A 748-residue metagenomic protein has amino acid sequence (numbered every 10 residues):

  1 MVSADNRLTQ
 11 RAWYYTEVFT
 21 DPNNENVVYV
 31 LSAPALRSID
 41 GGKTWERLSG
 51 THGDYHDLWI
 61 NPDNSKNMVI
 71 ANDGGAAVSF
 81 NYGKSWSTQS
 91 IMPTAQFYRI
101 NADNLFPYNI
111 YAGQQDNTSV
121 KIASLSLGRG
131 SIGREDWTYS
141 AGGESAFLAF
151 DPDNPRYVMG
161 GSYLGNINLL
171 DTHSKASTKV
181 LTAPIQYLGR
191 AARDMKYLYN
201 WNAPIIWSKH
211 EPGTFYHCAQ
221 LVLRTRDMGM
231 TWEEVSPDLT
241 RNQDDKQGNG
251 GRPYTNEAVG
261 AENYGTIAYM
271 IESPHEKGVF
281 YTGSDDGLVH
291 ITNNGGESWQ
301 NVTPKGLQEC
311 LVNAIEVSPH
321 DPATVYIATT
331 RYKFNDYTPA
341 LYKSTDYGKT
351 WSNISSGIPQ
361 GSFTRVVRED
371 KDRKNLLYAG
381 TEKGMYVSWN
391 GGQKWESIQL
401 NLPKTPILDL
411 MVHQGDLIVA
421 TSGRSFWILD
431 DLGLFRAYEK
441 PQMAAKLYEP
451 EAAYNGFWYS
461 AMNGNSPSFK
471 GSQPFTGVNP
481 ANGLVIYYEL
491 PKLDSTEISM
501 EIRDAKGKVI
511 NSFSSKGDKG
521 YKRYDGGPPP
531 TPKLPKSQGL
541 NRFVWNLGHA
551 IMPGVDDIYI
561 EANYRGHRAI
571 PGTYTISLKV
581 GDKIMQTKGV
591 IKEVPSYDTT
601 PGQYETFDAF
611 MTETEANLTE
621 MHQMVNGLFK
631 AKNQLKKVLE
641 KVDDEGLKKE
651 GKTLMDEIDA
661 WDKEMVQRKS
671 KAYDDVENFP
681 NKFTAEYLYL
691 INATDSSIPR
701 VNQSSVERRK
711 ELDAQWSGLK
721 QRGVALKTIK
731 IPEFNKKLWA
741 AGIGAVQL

Functional and structural regions predicted by a protein language model:
M1-P474, A481-L484, S514, D518 (+1 more regions): Beta-propeller blade termini and top-face loops
N168-L170, I486-Y487, D494-F513, T573-S577: Beta-strand-rich binding/interaction modules
L434-S460, K588-H622: Low-complexity, Pro/Ser/Thr- and charge-rich linker/hinge segments at domain boundaries
S460-S499, R503, R542-V544, E615: Contiguous beta-strand segments within globular domains
V509-R565: Glycine-centered tight-turn motifs at strand-turn-strand junctions
L540, A569-T573: Extracellular Ig-like/FN3 beta-sandwich strand-entry sites
I551-V555, V580-T587: Short acidic/polar inter-strand loop motif in beta-rich domains
V580, T587-G589, H622-L748: Mature extracytoplasmic or organellar-lumen-exposed domains after removal of signal/transit peptides
